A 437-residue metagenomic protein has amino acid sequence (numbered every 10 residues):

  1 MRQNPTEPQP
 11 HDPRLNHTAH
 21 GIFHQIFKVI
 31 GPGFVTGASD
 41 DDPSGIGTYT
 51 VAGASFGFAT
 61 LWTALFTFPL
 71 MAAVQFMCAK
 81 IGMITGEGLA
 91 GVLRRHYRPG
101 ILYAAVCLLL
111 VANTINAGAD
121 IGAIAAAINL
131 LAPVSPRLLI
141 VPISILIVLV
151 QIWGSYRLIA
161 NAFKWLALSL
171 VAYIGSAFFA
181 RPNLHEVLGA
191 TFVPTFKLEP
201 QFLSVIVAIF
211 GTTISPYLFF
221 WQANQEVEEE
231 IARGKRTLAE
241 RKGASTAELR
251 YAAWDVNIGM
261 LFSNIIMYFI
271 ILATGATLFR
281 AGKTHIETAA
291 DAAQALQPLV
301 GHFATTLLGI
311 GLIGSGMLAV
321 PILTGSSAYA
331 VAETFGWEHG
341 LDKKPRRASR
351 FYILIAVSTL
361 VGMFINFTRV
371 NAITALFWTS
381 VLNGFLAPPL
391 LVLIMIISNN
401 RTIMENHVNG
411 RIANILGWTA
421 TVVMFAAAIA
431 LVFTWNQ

Functional and structural regions predicted by a protein language model:
P8-R14, T48-V51, F76-I101, A126-I128 (+5 more regions): Flexible loop linkers connecting adjacent transmembrane helices in multi-pass alpha-helical membrane transporters
V35-T36, T63-H96, A104-I115: Juxtamembrane transmembrane-helix boundary signature
L70-I84, N224-A232, L261-D291: Extracellular/periplasmic helix-exit of transmembrane alpha-helices
K80, I84-T85, L102-P133, I140-S144 (+3 more regions): Hydrophobic transmembrane alpha-helices that form the core helical bundles of multi-pass secondary transporters
P99-G100, R137-I140, F303, L307 (+2 more regions): Loop-to-transmembrane helix boundary motifs in multi-pass membrane proteins
V106-C107, L131-W153, S169-F178, S349-G362 (+1 more regions): Transmembrane alpha-helical segments of multi-pass small-molecule transport proteins
P142, Q151-R181, L382, A387 (+2 more regions): Membrane-interface loop-to-helix entry segments
L168-E199, L203, I209-E228, L393-T402 (+1 more regions): Hydrophobic alpha-helical segments and their helix-loop junctions in multi-pass secondary transporters
